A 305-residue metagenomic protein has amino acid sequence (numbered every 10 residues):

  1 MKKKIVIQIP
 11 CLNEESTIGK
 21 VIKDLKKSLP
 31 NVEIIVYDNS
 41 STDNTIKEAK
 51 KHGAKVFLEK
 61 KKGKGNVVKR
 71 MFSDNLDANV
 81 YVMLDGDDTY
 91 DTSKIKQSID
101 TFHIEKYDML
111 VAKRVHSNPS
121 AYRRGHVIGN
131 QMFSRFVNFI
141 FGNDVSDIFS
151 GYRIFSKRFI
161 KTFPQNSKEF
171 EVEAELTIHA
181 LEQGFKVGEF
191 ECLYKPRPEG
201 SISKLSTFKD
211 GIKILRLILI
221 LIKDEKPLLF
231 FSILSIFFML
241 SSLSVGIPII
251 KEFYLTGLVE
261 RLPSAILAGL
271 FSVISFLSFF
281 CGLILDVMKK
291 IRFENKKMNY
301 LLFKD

Functional and structural regions predicted by a protein language model:
K4-V6, E175: Cell-envelope/extracellular polymer assembly enzymes that use nucleotide-activated donors
N13-K27: Short, well-formed alpha-helical segments that are part of the catalytic scaffolds of diverse glycosyltransferases
E14-T17, S41, K64, D91: Donor nucleotide-sugar binding loop of glycosyltransferases
D38-I46: A conserved acidic beta->alpha catalytic loop
F57-N75, V80, T92-F170, A174 (+2 more regions): Acceptor/aglycone-binding surface of glycosyltransferases and processive sugar-polymer synthases
G86-T89: Short acidic donor-binding/metal-coordinating loop in glycosyltransferase active sites
V172-D305: Hydrophobic helical membrane-anchoring modules
